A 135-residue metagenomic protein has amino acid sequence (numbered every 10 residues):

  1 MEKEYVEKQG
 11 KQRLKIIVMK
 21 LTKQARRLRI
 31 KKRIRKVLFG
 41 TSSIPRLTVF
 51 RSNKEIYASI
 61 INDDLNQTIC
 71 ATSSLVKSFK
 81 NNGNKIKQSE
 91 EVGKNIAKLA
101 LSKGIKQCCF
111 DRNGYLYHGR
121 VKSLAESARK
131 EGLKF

Functional and structural regions predicted by a protein language model:
E2-V18: Short, Lys/Arg-enriched N-terminal segments with co-localized hydrophobic residues within the first ~10-30 amino acids
K15-F135: Ribosome large-subunit tunnel/peptidyl-transferase-proximal elements
